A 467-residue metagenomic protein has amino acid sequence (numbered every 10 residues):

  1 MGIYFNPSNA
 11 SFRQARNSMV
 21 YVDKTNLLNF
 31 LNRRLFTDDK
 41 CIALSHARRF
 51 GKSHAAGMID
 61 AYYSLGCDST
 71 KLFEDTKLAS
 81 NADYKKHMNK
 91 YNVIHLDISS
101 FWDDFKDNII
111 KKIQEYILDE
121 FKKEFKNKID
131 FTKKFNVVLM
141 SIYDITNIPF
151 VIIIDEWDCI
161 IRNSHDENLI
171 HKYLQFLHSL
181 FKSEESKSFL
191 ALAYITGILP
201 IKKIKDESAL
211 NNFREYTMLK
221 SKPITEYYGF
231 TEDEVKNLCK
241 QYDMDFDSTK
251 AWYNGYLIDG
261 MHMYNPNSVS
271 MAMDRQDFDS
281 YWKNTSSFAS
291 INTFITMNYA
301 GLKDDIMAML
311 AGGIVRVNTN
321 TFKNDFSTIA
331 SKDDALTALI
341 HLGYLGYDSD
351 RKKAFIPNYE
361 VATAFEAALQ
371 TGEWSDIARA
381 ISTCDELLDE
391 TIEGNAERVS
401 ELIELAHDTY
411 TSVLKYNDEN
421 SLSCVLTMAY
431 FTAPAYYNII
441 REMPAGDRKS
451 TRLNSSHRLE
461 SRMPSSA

Functional and structural regions predicted by a protein language model:
M1-D418, A433-Y437: Phosphate-binding site recognition
K134, P444-R448: Short acidic loop-to-helix transition motifs that present clustered carboxylates
K203, R448-K449: Short, well-ordered alpha-helical microsegments
A429-A445: A short acidic/basic microdomain associated with nuclease active sites
T451-N454: Conserved small/polar residues in nucleotide/adenosyl-binding loops
R458, R462: Catalytic core segments in nucleotide and nucleic-acid processing enzymes
P464-S466: Polybasic/polar functional segments that serve as interface/processing modules
